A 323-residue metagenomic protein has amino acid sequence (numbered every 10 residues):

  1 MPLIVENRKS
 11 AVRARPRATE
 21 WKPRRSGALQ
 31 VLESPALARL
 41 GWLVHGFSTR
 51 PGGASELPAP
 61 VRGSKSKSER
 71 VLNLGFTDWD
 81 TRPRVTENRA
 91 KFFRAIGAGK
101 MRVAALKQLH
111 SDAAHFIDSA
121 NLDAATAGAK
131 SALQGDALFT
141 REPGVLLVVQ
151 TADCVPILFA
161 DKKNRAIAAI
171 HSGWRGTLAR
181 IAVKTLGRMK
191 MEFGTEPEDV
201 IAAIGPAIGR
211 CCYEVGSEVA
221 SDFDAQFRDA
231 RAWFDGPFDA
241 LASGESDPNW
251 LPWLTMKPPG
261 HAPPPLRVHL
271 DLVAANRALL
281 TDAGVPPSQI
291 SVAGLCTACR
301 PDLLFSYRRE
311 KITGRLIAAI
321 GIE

Functional and structural regions predicted by a protein language model:
M1-E323: Active-site microenvironment for binding and transforming phosphate-containing groups
